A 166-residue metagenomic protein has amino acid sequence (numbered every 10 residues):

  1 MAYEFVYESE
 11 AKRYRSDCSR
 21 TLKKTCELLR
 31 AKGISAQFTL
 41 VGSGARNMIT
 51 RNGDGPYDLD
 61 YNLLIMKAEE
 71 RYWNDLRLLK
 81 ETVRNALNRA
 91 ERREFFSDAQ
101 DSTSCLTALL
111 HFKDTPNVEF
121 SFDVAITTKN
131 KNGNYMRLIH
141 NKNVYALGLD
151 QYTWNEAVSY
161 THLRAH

Functional and structural regions predicted by a protein language model:
M1-L40: Helical scaffold of the NTase/Pol beta-like nucleotidyltransferase catalytic core
S16-R20, T39-A45, R84-N88, Q100-S102: A short linear-motif detector with a strong N-terminal bias
E27-L59, L63-W73: Active-site nucleotide-donor binding segment shared across nucleotidyl transfer reactions
Y61-M66, A86-R89, L147-T153: Glycine-rich loops and low-complexity Gly/Arg-rich segments that provide flexible linkers or classic glycine-based
Y72-E81: Short N-terminal edge-element motif at the start of the domain
K80-K131: Conserved catalytic core of two-metal-ion nucleotidyltransferases
T115-E156: Conserved, surface-exposed functional patches that form binding/active-site neighborhoods
T161-H166: Conserved small/polar residues in nucleotide/adenosyl-binding loops
